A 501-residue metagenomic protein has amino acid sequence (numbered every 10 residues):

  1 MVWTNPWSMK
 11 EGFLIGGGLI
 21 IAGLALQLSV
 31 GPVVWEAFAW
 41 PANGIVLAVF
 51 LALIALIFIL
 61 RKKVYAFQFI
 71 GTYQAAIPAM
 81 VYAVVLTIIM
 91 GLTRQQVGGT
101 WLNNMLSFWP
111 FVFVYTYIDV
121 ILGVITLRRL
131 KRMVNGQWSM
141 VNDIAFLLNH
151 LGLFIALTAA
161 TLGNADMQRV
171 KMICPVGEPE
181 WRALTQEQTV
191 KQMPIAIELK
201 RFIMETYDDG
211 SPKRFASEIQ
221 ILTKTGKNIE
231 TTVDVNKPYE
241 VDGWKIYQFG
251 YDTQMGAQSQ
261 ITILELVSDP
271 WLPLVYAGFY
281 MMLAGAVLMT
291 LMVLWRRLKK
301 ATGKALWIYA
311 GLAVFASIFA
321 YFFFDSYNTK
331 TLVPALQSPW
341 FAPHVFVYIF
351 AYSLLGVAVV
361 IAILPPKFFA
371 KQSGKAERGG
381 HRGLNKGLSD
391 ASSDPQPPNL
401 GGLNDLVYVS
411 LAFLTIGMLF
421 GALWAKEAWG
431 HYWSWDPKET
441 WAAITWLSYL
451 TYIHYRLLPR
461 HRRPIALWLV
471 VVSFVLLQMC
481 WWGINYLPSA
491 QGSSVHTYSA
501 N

Functional and structural regions predicted by a protein language model:
M1-K371, K375, N385, D390 (+1 more regions): Solvent-exposed, non-transmembrane regions of integral membrane proteins
R378-G379: Glycine-biased, low-complexity coil/linker segments
